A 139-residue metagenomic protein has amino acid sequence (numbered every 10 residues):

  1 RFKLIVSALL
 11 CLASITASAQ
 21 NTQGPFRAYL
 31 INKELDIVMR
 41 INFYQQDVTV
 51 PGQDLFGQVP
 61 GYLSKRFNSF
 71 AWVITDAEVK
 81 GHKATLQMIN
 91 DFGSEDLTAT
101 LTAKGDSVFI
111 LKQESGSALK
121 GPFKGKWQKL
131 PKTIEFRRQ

Functional and structural regions predicted by a protein language model:
R1-Q23: Bacterial Sec-dependent N-terminal signal peptides
N21-T98, K104, Q113-Q139: Central antiparallel beta-sheet cores of small beta-barrel/beta-sandwich binding domains
